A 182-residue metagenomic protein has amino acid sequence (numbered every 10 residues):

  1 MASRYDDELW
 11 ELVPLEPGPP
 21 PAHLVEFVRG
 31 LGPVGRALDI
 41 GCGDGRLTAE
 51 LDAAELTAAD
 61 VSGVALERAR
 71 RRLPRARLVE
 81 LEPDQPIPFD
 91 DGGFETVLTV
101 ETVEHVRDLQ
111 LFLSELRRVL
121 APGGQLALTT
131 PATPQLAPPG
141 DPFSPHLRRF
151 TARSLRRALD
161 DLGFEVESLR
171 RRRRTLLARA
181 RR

Functional and structural regions predicted by a protein language model:
M1-F89, T96, L113, P142 (+3 more regions): Conserved N-terminal segment of class I S-adenosyl-L-methionine
Q85, E104, Q135: Active-site micro-motifs of SAM-dependent methyltransferase domains
T99-T102: A short beta-strand submotif of the Rossmann-like class I SAM-dependent methyltransferase core that lines
R107-L111, P138: Short N-terminal helix/helix-N-cap motif within the alpha/beta-hydrolase-1
Q110-P122: A short glycine-rich, Lys/Arg-flanked "PGG" loop and its adjoining helix->strand segment in the class I
L128-L147: Short, glycine-/aromatic-enriched active-site segment of Class I SAM-dependent methyltransferases
